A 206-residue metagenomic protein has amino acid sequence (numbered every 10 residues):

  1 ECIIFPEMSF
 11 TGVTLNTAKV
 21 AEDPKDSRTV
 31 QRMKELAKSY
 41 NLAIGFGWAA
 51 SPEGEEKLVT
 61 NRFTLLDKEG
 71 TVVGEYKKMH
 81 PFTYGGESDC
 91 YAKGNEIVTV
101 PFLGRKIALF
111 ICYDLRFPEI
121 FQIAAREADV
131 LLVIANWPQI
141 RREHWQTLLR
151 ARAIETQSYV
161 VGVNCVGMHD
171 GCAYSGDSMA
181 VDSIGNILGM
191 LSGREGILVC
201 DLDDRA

Functional and structural regions predicted by a protein language model:
E1-K68, E75, P138-S158: Cys-nucleophile CN-hydrolase/nitrilase-fold catalytic domain and related Cys-dependent amidase chemistry that acts on
M8, D114-L115, N136-W137, C165: Active-site metal-binding loops of divalent metal-dependent hydrolases
T17-A18, T64, Y76-F82, M179 (+1 more regions): Short beta->alpha transition motifs characteristic of CBS
E22, E35, G54-R126, I140-T147 (+1 more regions): Active-site catalytic loop in hydrolytic enzyme cores
G47, V133-I134, V163: Generic beta-sheet signal
T99, C165-A206: C-terminal beta-strand edge segments of enzyme domains
